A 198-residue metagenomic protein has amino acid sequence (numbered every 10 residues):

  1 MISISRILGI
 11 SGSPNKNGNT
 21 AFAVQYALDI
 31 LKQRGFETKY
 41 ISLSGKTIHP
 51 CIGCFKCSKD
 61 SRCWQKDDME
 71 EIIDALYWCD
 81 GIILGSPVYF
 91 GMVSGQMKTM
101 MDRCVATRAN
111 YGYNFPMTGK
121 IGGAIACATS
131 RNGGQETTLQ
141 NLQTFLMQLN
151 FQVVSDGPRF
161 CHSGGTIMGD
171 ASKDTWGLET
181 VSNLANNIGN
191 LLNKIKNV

Functional and structural regions predicted by a protein language model:
I2-L8, G12, K32-R34, M147-V198: Glycine-rich phosphate/pyrophosphate-binding loop and the adjoining helix
G9-A23: N-terminal cysteine/histidine-rich coordination modules
Y26-F36: A short, Lys/Arg-enriched amphipathic alpha-helix followed by its capping loop at the start of a domain
K39-S42, S155: A structural preference for short, hydrophobic beta-strand core positions in alpha/beta folds
L43-R62, G165-D170: N-terminal beta-loop-helix "entrance" segment that forms/cooperates in small-molecule cofactor or anionic ligand
R62-S155: Helix-loop-strand module that forms the ligand-binding subsite of alpha/beta enzymes
